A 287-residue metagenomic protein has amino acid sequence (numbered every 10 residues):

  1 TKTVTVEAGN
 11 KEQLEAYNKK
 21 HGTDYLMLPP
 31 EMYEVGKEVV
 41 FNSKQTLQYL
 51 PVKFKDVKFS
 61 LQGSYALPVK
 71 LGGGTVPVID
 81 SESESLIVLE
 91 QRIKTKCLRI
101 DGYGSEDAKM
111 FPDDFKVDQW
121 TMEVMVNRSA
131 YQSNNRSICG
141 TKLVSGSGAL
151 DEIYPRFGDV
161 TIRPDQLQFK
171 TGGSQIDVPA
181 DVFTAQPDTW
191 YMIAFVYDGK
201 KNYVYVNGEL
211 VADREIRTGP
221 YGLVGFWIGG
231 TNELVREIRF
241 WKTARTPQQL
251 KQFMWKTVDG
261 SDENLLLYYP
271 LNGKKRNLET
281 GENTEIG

Functional and structural regions predicted by a protein language model:
T1-G104, M110: Short boundary segments that mark the start of a structured unit
K11-L14, V57-F59, G74-V76, R128-Q132 (+3 more regions): Acidic glycine-/aspartate-rich tracts in secreted/extracellular proteins
E90-I100, N127-Y131, Y154-R217: Extracellular glycan-interaction surfaces
I93-Q166, R245-Q249: Extracellular glycan-recognition modules
M110-M122, D181-T189, I228-L234, G260-D262: Extracellular/lumenal carbohydrate-interaction signature centered on repeated Trp-anchored short motifs
M122-S129, I193-F195, I238-F240, Y268-Y269: Short hydrophobic/aromatic patches on beta-strands that form ligand-binding or substrate-lining surfaces
V211-V235, G260-N264: Flexible glycan-contacting loops in extracellular carbohydrate-active proteins
E237-G287: Extended recognition patches within non-cytosolic domains
